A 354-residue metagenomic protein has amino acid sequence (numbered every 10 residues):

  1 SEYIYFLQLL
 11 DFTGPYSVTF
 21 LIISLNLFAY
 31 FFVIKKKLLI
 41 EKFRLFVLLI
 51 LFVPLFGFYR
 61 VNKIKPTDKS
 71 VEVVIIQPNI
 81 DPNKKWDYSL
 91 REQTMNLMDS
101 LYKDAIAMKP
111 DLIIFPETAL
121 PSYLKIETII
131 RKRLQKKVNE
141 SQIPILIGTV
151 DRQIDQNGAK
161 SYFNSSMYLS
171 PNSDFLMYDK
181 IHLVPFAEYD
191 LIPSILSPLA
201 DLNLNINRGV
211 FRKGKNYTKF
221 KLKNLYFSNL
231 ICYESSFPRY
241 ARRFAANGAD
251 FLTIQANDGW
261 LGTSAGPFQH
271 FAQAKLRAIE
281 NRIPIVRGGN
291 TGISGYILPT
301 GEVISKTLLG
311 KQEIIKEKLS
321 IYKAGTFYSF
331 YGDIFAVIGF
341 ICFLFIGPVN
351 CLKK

Functional and structural regions predicted by a protein language model:
S1-K354: Enzyme catalytic cores with a strong preference for nitrogen-chemistry domains
